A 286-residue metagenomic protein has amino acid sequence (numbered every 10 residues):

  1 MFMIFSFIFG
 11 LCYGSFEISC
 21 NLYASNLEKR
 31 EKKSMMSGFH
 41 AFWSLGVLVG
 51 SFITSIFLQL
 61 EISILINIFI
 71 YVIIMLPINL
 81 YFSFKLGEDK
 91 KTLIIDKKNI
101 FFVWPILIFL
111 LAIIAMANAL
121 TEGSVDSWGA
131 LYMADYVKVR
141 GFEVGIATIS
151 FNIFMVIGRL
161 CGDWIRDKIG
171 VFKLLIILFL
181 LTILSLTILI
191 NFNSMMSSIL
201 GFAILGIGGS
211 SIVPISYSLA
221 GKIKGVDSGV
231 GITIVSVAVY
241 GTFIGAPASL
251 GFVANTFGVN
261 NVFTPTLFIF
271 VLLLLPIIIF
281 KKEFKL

Functional and structural regions predicted by a protein language model:
M1-F16, S197-S210: Hydrophobic core of transmembrane alpha-helices in multi-pass small-molecule transporters, especially MFS/SLC-type
S15-E28, S211-K224: Intracellular juxtamembrane helix-capping segments at the cytosolic ends of symmetry-related transmembrane helices
C20, T121-M133, C161, S216 (+2 more regions): Hydrophobic/aromatic end-of-helix segments at the C-terminal termini of transmembrane alpha-helices
S37, G141-I149, G229, T233: Small-residue hotspots at the loop-to-helix junctions and early N-terminal turns of transmembrane alpha-helices
I56-E61, M133-A134, I165-R166, G221 (+1 more regions): Interfacial helix-cap and linker-helix signal at transmembrane-aqueous boundaries of multi-pass secondary transporters
L65-F84, F263-I279: Symmetry-related core transmembrane helices of the 12-TM Major Facilitator Superfamily/SLC fold
I106-I149, I153: Extracytoplasmic gate region of multi-pass secondary transporters
I169-S216: C-terminal transmembrane helical hairpin of 12-TM major facilitator-type secondary transporters
